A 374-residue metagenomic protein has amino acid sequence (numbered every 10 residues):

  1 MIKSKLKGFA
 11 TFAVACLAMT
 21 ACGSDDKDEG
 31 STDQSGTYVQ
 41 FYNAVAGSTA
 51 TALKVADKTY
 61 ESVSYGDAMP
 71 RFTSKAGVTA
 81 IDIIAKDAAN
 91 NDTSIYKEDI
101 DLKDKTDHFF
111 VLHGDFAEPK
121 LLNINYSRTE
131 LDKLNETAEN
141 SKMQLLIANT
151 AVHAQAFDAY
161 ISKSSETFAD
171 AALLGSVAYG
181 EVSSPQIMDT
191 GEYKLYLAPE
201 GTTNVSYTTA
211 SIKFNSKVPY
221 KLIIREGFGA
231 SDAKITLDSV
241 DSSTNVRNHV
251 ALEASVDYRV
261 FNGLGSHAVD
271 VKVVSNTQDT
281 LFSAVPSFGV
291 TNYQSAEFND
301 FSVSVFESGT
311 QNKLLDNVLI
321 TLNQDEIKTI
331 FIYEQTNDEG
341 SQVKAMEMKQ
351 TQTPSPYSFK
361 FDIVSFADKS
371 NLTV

Functional and structural regions predicted by a protein language model:
I2-A10: Bacterial N-terminal signal peptides that target proteins for export
A18-A21: C-terminal motif of bacterial Sec signal peptides marking the signal peptidase cleavage site
G23-V374: Intrinsically disordered, low-complexity polar regions and short flexible loop motifs
